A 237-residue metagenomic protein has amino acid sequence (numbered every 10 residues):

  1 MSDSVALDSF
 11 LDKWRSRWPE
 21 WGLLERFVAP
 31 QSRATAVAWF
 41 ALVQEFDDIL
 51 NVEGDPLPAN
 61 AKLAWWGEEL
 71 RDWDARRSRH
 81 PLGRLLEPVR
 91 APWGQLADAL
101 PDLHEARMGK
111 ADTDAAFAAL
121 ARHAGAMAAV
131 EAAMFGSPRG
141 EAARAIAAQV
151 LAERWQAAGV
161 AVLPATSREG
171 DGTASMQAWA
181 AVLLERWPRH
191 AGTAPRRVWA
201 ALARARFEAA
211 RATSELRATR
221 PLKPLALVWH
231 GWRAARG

Functional and structural regions predicted by a protein language model:
M1-E68, D72-R84, L96, L100 (+3 more regions): Catalytic cores of Mg2+-dependent Asp-rich isoprenoid enzymes
V89-W93: Long, charge-dense
P101-T113: Acidic/His metal-coordination segments adjacent to aromatic residues that form catalytic metal sites in metalloenzymes
R154-V160: Conserved, surface-exposed functional patches that form binding/active-site neighborhoods
